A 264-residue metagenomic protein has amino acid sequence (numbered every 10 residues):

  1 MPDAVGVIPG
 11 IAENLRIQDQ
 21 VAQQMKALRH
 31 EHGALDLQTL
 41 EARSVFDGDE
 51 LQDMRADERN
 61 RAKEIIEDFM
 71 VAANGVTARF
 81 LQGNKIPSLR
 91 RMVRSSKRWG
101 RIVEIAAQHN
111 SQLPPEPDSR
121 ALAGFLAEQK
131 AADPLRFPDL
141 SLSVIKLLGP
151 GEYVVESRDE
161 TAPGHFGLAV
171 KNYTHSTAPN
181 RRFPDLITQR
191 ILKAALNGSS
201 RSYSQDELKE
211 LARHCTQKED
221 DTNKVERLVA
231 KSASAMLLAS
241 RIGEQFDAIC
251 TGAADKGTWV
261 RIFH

Functional and structural regions predicted by a protein language model:
M1-H264: Electropositive polyanion-binding surfaces
